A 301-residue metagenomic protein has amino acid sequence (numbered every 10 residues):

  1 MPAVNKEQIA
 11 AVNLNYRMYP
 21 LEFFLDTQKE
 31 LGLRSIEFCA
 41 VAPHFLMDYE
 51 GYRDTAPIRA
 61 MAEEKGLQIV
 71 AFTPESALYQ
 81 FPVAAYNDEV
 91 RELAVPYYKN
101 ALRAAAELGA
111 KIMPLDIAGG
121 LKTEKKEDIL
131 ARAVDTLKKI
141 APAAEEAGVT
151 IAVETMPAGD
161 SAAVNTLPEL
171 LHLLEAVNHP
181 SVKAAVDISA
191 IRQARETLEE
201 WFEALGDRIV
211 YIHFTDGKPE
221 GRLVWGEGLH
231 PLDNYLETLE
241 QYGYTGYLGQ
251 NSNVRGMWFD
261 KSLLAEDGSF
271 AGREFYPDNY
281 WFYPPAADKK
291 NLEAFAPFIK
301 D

Functional and structural regions predicted by a protein language model:
P2-A10, A71-A84, I117-L121: N-terminal small/glycine-rich loop or linker at the start of catalytic domains across soluble metabolic enzymes
P2-A10, M18, E22-G32, G109 (+2 more regions): Histidine-acidic metal/acid-base catalytic patches
N15-R17, A40-A42, E75-L78, I117-L121 (+4 more regions): Active-site-proximal loop/turn and secondary-structure-junction residues that shape catalytic pockets, frequently
E22-F23, E63-E64, F81-K183, Q193 (+3 more regions): Active-site acidic/histidine proton-transfer and metal-coordination neighborhood in alpha/beta enzyme cores
E22-K29, Y49-Q68, P96-E107, D135-P142 (+2 more regions): Short amphipathic alpha-helices and their capping/turn segments at secondary-structure boundaries
R34-S35, Q68, K111, T150 (+1 more regions): Residue-level detector of anion-binding/catalytic polar loops
E37, A71, P114, A152 (+2 more regions): Conserved beta-strand positions in the central sheet of alpha/beta enzyme cores
C39-A62, I117-E124: Glycine-rich, proline-tolerant flexible connector loops at the mouths of alpha/beta enzymes
